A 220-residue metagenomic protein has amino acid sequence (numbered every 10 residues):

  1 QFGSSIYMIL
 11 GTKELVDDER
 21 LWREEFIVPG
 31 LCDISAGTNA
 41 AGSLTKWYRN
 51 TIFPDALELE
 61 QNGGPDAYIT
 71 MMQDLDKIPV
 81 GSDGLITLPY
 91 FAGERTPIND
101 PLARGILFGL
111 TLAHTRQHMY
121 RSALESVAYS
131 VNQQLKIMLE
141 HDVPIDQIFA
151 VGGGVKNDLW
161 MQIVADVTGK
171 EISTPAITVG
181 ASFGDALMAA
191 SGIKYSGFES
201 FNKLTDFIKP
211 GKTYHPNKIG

Functional and structural regions predicted by a protein language model:
Q1-I9: Phosphate-binding/catalytic loop of phosphoryl-transfer enzymes
L10-G220: Glycine/Thr-rich phosphate-binding loops that ligate phosphate moieties of nucleotide and other phosphorylated ligands
